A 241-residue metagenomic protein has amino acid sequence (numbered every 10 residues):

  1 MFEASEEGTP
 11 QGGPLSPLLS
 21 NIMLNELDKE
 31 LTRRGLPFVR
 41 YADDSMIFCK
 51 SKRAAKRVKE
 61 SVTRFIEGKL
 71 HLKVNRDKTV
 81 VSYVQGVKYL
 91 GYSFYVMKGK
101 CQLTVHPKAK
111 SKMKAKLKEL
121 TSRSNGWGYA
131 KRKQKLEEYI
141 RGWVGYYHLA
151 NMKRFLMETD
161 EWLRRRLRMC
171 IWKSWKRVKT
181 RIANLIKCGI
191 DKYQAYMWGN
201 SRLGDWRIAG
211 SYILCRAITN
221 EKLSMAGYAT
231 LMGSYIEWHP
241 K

Functional and structural regions predicted by a protein language model:
M1-K241: Non-catalytic terminal/accessory segments
